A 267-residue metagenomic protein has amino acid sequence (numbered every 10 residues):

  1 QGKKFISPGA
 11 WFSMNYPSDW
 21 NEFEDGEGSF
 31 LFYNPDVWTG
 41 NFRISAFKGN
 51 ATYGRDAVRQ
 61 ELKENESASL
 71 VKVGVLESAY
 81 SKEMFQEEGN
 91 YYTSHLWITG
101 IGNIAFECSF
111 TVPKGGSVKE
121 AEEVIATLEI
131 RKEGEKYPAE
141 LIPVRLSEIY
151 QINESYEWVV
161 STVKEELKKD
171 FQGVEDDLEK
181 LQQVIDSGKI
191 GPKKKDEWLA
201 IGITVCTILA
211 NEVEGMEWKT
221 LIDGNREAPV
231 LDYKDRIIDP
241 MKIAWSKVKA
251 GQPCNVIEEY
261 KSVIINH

Functional and structural regions predicted by a protein language model:
G2-K4, A10, E122-I125: Acidic/histidine-enriched, beta-strand-rich ligand/metal-binding domains
I6-Q60: Secretory pathway targeting signatures of secreted, lumenal, and periplasmic proteins
W20, F106-A139: Surface-exposed amphipathic alpha-helical segments
G28, S187-K234: Amphipathic, interaction-prone secondary-structure segments
V58-A105, S109-K114: Signature of long, low-cysteine stretches enriched in small and polar/charged residues
K114, F171, G191-L199, K234 (+2 more regions): Short, charged/polar micro-motifs that form catalytic or ligand-binding hotspots
P138-K195: N-terminal low-complexity, intrinsically disordered segments
A228-H267: A recognition module on extended beta-rich or small alphabeta surfaces enriched in W/G with H and D/E
